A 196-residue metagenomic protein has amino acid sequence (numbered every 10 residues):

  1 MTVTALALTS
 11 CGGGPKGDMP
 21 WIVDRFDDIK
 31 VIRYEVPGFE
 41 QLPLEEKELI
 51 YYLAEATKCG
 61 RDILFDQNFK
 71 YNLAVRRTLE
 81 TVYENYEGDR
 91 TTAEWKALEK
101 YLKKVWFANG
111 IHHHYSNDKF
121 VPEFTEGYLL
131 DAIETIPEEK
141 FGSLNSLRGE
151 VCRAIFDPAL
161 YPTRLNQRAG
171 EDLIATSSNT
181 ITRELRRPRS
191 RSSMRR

Functional and structural regions predicted by a protein language model:
M1-T2: Sec-dependent signal peptide recognition, specifically the positively charged N-region followed immediately by
A7-S10: C-terminal motif of bacterial Sec signal peptides marking the signal peptidase cleavage site
G12-G14: Bacterial signal peptide processing site
G17-R196: N-terminal helix-rich structural modules
